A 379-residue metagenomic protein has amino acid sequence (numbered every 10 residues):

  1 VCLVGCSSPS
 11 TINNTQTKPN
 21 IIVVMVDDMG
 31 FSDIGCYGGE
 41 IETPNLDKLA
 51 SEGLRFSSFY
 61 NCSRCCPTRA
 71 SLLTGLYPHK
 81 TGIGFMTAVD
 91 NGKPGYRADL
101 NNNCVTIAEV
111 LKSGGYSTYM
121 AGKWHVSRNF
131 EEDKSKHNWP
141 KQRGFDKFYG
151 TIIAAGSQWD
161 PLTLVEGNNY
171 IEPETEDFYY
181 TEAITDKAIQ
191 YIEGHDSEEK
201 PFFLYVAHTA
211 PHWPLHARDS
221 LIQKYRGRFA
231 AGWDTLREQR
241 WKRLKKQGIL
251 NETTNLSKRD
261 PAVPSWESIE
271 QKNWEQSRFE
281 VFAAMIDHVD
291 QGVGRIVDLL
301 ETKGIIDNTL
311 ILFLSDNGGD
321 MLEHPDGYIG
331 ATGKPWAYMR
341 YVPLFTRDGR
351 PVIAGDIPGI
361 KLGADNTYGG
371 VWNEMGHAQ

Functional and structural regions predicted by a protein language model:
V1-V4: Bacterial N-terminal signal peptides
C6-Q379: Formylglycine-dependent sulfatase
